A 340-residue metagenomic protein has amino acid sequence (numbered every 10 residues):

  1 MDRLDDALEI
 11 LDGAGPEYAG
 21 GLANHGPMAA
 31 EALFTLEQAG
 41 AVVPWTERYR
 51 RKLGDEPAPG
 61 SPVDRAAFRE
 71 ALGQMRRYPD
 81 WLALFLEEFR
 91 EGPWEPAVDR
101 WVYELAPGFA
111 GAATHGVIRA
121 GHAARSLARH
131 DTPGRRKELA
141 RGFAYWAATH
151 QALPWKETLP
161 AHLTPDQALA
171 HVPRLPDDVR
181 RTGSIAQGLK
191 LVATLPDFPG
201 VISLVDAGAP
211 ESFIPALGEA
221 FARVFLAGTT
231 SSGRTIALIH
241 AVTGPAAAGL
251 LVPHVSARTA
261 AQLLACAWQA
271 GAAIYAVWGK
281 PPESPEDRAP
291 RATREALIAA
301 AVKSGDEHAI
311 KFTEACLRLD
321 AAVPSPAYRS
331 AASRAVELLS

Functional and structural regions predicted by a protein language model:
M1-S340: Mature, well-folded catalytic/scaffold domains that follow N-terminal targeting or propeptide regions
